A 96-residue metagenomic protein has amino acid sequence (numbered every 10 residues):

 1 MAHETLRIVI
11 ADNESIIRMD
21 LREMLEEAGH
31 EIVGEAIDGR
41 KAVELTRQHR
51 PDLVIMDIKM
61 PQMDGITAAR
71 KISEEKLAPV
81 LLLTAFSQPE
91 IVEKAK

Functional and structural regions predicted by a protein language model:
M1-R7: Non-catalytic signal-transmission and effector/linker regions of two-component phosphorelay proteins
S15-G34: Two-component/phosphorelay signaling modules centered on CheY-like receiver
D38-K41, D64-T67: Acidic catalytic/metal-coordinating carboxylates
R47-H49, K71-A78: Conserved phosphotransfer cores of two-component systems
H49-I55: Active-site beta3 strand of CheY-like receiver
D57, T84: Active-site residues of response regulator receiver
M60: Receiver (REC) domain active-site loop signature in two-component systems and cognate sites in sensor histidine kinases
T67-R70, E74, S87-K96: Alpha4 helix (beta4-alpha4-beta5 surface) of REC/receiver domains from two-component response regulators
